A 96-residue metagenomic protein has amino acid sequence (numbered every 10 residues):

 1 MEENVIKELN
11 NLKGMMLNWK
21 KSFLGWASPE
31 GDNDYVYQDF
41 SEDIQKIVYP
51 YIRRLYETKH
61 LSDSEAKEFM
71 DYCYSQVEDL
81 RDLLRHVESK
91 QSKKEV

Functional and structural regions predicted by a protein language model:
M1-E30: Short terminal alpha-helical segments
L9-L12, M16, S41, C73 (+2 more regions): Long amphipathic alpha-helices with heptad-repeat character, especially coiled-coil-forming segments used
M16-F23, V48-Y56, L84: Extended amphipathic alpha-helical scaffold segments
W19-S22, W26, T58, S62 (+2 more regions): Hydrophobic stripe of amphipathic alpha-helices that form coiled-coil interfaces
P29-N33, I52-K67: Short, solvent-exposed, charged loop/turn and helix-capping segments that join or cap alpha-helices on peripheral
V36-Y37: Short alpha-helical packing/oligomerization segments
F40-Y49: Short amphipathic alpha-helical heptad-repeat segments
E65-V96: Amphipathic alpha-helical binding modules
